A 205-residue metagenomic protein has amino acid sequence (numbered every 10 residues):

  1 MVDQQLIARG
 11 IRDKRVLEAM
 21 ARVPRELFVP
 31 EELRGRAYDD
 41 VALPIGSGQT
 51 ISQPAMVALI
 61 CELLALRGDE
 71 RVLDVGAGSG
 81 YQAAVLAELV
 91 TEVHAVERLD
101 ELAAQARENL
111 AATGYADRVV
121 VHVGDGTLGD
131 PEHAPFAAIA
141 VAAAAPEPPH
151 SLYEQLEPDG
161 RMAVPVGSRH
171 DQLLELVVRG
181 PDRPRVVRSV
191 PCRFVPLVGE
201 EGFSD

Functional and structural regions predicted by a protein language model:
M1-L73, Y81-V85, L89, L102-T113 (+2 more regions): Class I SAM-dependent transferase core
A65-R185: Conserved nucleotide-cofactor-binding alpha/beta core module
F136, S204-D205: Short, surface-exposed amphipathic charged segments that create phosphate/polyanion-binding patches used for binding
